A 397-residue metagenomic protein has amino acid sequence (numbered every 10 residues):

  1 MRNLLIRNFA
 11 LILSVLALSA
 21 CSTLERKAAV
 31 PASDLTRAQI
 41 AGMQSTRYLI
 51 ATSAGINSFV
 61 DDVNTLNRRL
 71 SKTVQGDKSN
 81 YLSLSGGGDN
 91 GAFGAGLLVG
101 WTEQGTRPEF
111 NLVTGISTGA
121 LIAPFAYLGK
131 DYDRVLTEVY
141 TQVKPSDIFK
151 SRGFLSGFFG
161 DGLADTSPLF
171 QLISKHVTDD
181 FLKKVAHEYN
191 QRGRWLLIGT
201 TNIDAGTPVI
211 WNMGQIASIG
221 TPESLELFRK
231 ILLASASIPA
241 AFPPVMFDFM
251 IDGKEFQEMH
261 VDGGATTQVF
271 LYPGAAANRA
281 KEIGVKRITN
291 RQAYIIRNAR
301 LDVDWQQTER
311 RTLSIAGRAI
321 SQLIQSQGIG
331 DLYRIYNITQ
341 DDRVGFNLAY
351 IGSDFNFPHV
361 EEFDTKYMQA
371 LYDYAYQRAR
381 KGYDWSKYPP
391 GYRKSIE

Functional and structural regions predicted by a protein language model:
M1-A10: Bacterial N-terminal signal peptides that target proteins for export
A17-A20: C-terminal motif of bacterial Sec signal peptides marking the signal peptidase cleavage site
S22-N111, Y127-E397: Patatin-like phospholipase
G88, I116-S117: Catalytic nucleophile serine of serine hydrolases, specifically the conserved "nucleophile elbow" pentapeptide
I122-F125: Hydrolases whose catalytic domains are alpha/beta-hydrolase-1, hotdog thioesterase, or metallo-beta-lactamase-like
